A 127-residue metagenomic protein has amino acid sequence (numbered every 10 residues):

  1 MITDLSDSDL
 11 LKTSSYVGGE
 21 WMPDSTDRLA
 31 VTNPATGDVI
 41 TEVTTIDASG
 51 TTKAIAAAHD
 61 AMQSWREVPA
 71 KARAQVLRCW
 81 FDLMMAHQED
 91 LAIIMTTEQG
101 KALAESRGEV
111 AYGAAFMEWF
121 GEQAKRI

Functional and structural regions predicted by a protein language model:
M1-V43, Q75, C79, I127: Terminal low-complexity tails and localization/encapsulation signals of metabolic enzymes
I40-I127: Glycine-rich loop-to-alpha-helix module at the N-terminal edge of alpha/beta enzyme cores
